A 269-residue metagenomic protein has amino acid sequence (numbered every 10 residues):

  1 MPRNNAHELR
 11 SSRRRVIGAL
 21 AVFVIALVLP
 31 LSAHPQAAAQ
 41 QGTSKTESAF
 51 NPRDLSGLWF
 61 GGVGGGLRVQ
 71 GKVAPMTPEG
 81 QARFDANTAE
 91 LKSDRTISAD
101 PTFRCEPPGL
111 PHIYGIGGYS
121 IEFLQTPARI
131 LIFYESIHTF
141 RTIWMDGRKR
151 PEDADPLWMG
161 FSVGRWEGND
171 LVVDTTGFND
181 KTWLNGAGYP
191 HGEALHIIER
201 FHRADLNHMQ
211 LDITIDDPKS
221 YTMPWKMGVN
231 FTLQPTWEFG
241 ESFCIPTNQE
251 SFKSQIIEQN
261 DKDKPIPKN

Functional and structural regions predicted by a protein language model:
M1-I17: N-terminal secretory signal peptides that target proteins for export/translocation
P2-R3, L20-I25, L29-N269: PEST-like low-complexity, intrinsically disordered acidic/proline/serine-rich tracts that flank trafficking/processing
